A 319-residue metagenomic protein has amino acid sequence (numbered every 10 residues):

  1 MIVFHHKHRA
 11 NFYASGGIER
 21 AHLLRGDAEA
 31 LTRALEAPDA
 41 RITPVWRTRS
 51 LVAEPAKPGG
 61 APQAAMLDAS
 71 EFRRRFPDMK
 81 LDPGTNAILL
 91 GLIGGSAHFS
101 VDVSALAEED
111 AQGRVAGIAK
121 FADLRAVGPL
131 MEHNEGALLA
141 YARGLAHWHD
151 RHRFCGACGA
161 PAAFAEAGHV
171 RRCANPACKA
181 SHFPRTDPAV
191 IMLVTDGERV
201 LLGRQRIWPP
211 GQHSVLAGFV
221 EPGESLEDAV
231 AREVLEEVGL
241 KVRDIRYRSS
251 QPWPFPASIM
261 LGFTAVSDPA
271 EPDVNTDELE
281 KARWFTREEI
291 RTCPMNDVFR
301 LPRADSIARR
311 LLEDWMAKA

Functional and structural regions predicted by a protein language model:
M1-H152, A163-A165, P209-H213, N275-A319: Nudix hydrolase/Nudix homology domain
A140-L193: Cys/His-rich short segments
R171-S214, K241-V242, A265-S267: N-terminal strand-loop-strand
V190, L261, E280: Change "...and in nucleic-acid phosphodiester-cleaving endonucleases..." to "...and in nucleic-acid processing enzymes
L216, V230, V234: Hydrophobic alpha-helical positions that pack around
E224: Surface-exposed, charge/polar-rich loops and edge strands
I245-R248: Beta-strand segments within the central parallel beta-sheet cores of soluble alpha/beta enzyme folds
Q251-V274: Active-site-adjacent beta-strand/loop module that shapes the phosphate/pyrophosphate-binding cleft
